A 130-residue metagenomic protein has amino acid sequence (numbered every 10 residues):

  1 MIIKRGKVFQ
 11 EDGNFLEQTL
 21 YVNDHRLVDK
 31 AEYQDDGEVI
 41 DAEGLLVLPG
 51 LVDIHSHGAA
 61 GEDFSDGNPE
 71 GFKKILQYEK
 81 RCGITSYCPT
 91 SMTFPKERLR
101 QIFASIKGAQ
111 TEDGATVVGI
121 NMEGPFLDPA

Functional and structural regions predicted by a protein language model:
M1-I2, V8-L48: Histidine-rich, glycine-flanked metal-binding segment
I3, Q34-P69, K73, Q77: Replace "His-x-His-based motif
Q10, D53, D66, D128-P129: Generic structural "secondary-structure junction" signal
N23-D29, G83, D113-V117: A generic structural motif
D36-E43, I102-G114: Short amphipathic alpha-helices and their capping/turn segments at secondary-structure boundaries
H57, K73-I102, A115-P129: Divalent metal-dependent hydrolysis catalytic cores, especially in the metallo-beta-lactamase
K107, P129-A130: Short, intrinsically disordered, charge-balanced linker/junction segments flanking boundaries in proteins
